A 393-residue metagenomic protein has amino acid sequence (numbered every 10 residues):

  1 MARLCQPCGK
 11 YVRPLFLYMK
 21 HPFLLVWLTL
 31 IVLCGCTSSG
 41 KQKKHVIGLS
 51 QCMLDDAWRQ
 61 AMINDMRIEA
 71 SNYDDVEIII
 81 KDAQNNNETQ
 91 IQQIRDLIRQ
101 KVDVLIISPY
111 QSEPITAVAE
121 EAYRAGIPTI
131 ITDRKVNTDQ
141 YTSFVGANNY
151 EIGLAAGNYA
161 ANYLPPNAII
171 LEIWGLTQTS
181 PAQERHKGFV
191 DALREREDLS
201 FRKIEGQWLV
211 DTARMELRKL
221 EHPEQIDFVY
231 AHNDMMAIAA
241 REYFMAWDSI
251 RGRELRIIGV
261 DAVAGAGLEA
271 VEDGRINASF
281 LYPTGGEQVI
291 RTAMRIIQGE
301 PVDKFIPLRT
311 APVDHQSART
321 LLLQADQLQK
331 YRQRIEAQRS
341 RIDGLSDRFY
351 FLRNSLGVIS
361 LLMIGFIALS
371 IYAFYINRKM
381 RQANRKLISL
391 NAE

Functional and structural regions predicted by a protein language model:
I47, Q90, V145-I170, D211-R214 (+3 more regions): Hydrophobic alpha-helical segments within soluble ligand-binding/sensing domains
G48-D65, E69, Y73, I79-E88 (+2 more regions): Extracytoplasmic "Venus flytrap"
M66, L154-R196, K203, A293 (+1 more regions): An alpha-beta-alpha
I80-K81, V136-Y159, E172-L176, A270-T284: Short beta-strand elements at the ligand-binding edges of bilobed clamshell
V104-Y123, F189, R202, G206-E269 (+1 more regions): Hydrophobic alpha-helical
S112-E151, N162, V263-L268: Flexible loop/hinge segments that line or gate small-molecule binding clefts
T177, P181, A192-L193, G286-L361: Hinge/cleft segment of the Venus flytrap/periplasmic-binding protein
I342-L390: Alpha-helical transmembrane signal-anchor helices
